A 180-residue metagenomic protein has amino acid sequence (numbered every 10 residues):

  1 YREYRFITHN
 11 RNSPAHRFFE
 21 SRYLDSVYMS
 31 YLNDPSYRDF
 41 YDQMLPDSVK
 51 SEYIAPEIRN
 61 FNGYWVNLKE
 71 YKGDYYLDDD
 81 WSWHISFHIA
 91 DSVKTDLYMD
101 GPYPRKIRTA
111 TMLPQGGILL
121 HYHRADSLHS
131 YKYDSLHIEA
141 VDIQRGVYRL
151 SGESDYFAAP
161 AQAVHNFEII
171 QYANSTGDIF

Functional and structural regions predicted by a protein language model:
Y1-A55, G117-F180: Beta-sheet ligand-binding and adhesion/scaffold domains
R2-R5, N62-L68, I85-S86, A140: Extended low-polarity, hydrophobic cluster-rich segments
T8, N67, K106-M112, S135-A140: A structural signal for short, hydrophobic beta-strand segments that form beta-sheets in beta-rich/all-beta domains
R38-Q43, L68-G73, I85, T95-M99 (+1 more regions): Short linear motifs at secondary-structure transitions and domain/linker junctions
L45-W81: Tryptophan-anchored aromatic micro-motifs
G73-L120: N-terminal glycine/threonine-rich, aromatic-flanked beta-hairpin/loop signature
